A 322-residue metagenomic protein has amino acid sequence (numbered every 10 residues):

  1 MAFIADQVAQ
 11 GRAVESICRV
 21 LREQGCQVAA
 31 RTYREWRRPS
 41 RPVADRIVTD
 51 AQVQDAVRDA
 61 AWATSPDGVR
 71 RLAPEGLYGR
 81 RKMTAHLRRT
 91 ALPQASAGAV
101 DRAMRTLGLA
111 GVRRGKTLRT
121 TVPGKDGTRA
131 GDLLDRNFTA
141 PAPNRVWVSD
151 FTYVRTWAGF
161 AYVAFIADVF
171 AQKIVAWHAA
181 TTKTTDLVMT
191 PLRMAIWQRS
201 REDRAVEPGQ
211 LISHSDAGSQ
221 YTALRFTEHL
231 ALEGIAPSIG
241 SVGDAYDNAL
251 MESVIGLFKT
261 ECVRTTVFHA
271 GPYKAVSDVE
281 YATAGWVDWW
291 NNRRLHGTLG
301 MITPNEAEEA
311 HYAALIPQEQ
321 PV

Functional and structural regions predicted by a protein language model:
M1-V322: Charged DNA-binding/catalytic regions of mobile-element recombinases
